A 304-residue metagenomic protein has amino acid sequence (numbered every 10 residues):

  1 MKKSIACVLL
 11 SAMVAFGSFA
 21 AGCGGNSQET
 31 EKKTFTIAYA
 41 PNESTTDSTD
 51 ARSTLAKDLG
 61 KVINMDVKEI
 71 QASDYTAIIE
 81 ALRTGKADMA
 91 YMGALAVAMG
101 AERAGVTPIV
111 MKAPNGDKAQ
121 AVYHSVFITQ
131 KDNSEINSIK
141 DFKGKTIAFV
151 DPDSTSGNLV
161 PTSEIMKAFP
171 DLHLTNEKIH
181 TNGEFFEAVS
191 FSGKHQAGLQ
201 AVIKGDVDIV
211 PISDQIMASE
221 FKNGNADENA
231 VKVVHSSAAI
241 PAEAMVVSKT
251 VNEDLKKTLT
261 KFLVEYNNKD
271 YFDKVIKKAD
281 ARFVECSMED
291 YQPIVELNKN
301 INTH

Functional and structural regions predicted by a protein language model:
M1-T34: Short, low-complexity disordered leader/linker segments with a strong preference for bacterial N-terminal type II
K32-Y39, E43-T54, K61-I63, I240 (+1 more regions): An extracytoplasmic/periplasmic, membrane-proximal ligand-sensing/linker region
Y39-P41, Q71-Y75, K86-G105, M111-P114 (+3 more regions): Beta->alpha turn/N-cap motifs
T54-N64, G157-F191, F221-A226, K299-I301: Ligand-binding cleft/hinge of the Venus flytrap
E69-E80, G93-L95, H173-Q200: Short helix-initiation/N-cap motifs at beta->coil->alpha
A94-A104, P161-K167, Q200-E228, A239: A ligand-binding cleft/hinge motif common to bilobed small-molecule-binding domains
T107-Q120, F221-A239: Short beta-strand->loop
A113-F169: A conserved helix-loop-strand patch within extracytoplasmic ligand-binding domains of the periplasmic binding
